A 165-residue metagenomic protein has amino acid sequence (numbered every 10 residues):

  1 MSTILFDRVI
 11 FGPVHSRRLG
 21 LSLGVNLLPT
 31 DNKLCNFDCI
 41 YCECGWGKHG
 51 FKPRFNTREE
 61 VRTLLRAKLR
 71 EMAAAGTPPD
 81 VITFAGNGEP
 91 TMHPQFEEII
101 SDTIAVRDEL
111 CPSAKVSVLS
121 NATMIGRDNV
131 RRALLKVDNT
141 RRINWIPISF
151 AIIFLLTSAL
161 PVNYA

Functional and structural regions predicted by a protein language model:
M1-R18, R70: Auxiliary Fe-S-binding modules of radical SAM enzymes
R18, L23, F55-L65, T91-D102 (+1 more regions): Conserved long hydrophobic alpha-helices within structured protein cores
R18, T77-P78, P112-S113: Short loop/turn elements that form and flank the Walker-type P-loop nucleotide-binding site in RecA-like NTPase cores
L19-S22, N26-E60: Canonical Radical SAM [4Fe-4S] cluster-binding loop centered on the CxxxCxxC motif and its immediate flanking residues
N32, E89-P90: Short strand->helix junction
G45-V81, Q95-E98: Conserved alpha-helical substructure of the radical SAM core
I82-N87: Short glycine-rich or small-residue beta-strand-to-loop segments that form or flank ligand, phosphate, metal/Fe-S
M92-A165: Conserved AdoMet/S-adenosylmethionine-binding subsite of the radical SAM
